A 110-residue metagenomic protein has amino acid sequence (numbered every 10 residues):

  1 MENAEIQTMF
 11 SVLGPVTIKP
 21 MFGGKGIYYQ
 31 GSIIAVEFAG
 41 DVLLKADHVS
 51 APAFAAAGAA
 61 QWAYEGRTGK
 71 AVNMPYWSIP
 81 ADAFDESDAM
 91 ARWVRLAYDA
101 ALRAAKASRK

Functional and structural regions predicted by a protein language model:
M1-K110: Charge-dense, helix-prone N-terminal extensions
